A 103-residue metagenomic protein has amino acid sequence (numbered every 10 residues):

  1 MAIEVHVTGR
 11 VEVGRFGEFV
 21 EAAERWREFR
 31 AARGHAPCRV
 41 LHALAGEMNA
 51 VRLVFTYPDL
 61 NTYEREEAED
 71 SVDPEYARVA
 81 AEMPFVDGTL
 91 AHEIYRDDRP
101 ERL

Functional and structural regions predicted by a protein language model:
I3-R10, R39-S71: Short, well-ordered beta-strand segments in beta-rich or mixed alpha/beta enzyme and ligand-binding folds
R10-A22: Short, surface-exposed ligand-recognition loops at beta-strand->loop->(often short) alpha-helix junctions that present
V13, Y57-D59, R96-D98: Non-catalytic surface loops within mature trypsin-like serine protease
R15-F16, R27-E28, L41-L44: Intrinsically disordered, low-complexity segments enriched in polar/charged residues with Gly/Pro, especially when
G17, N61-Y63, P100-R102: Residue-level signal for secondary-structure boundary sites
E21-C38, T56-H92: An amphipathic, aromatic/His-enriched active-site/gating alpha helix that lines ligand/cofactor pockets
L44, V86, L90-L103: Long, low-complexity, Ser/Thr/Gly/Pro-rich intrinsically disordered segments that act as flexible linkers and assembly
